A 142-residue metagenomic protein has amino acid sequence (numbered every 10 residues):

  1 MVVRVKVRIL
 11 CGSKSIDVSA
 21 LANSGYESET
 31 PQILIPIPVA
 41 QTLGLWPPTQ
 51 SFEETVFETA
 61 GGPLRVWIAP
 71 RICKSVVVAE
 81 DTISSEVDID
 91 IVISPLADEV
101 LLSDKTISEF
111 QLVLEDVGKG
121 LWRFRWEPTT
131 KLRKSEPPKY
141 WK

Functional and structural regions predicted by a protein language model:
M1-K142: Pepsin/retropepsin-fold aspartyl endopeptidases
